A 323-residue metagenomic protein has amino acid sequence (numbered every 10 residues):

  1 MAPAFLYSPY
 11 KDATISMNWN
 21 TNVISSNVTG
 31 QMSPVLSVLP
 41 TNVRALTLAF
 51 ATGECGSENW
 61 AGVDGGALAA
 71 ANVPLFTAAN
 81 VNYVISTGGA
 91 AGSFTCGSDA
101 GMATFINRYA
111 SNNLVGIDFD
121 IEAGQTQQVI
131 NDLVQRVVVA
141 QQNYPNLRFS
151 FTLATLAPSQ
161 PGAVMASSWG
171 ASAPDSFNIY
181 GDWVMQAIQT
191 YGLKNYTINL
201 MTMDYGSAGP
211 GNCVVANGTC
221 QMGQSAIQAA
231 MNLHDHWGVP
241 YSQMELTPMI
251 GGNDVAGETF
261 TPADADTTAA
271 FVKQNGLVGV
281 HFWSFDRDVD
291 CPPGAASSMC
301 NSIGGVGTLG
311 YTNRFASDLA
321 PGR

Functional and structural regions predicted by a protein language model:
A2-P9, N80-Y83, P145-S150, V239-L246 (+1 more regions): Short beta-strand/loop segments at the ligand-binding rim of alpha/beta enzyme cores
A2-S111, A265-G279, F285-L319: N-terminal carbohydrate-binding/catalytic regions of secreted carbohydrate-active enzymes
D12-M17, F50-C55, Y83, G88-F94 (+6 more regions): Solvent-exposed loop/turn segments at secondary-structure junctions within structured extracellular/periplasmic domains
L46, I117, I198: Receiver (REC) domain switch-region micro-motif
A49, E54, W60-V63, L147 (+1 more regions): Substrate-binding and catalytic surfaces of secreted/luminal carbohydrate-active proteins
S57-M165, G170-T190, K194: Substrate-binding cleft of extracellular glycoside hydrolase catalytic domains
